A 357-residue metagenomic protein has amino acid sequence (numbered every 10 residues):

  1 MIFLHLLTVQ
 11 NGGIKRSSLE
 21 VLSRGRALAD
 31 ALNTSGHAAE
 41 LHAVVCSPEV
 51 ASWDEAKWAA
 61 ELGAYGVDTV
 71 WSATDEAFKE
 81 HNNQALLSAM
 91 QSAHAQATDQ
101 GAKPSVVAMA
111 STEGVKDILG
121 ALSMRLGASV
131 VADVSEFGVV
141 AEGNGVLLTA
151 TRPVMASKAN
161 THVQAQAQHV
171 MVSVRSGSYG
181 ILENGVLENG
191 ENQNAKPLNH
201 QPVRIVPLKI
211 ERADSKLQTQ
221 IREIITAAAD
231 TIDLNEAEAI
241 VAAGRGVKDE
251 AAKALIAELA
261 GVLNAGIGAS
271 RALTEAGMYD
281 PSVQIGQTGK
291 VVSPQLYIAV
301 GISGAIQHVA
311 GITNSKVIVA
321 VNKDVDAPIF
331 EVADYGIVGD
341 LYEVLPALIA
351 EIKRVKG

Functional and structural regions predicted by a protein language model:
M1-G357: N-terminal glycine-rich FAD/FM-binding segment characteristic of electron-transfer flavoproteins
